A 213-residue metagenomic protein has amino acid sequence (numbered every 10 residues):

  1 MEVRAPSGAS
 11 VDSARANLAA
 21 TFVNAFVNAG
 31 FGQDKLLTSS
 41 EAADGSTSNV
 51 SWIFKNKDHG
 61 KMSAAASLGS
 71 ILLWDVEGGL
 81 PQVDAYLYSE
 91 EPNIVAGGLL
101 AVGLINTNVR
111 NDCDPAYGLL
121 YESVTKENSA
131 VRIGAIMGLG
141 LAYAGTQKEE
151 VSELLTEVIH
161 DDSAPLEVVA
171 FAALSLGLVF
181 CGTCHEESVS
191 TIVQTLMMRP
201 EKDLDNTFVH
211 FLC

Functional and structural regions predicted by a protein language model:
M1-F211: Alpha-solenoid helical-repeat scaffolds
